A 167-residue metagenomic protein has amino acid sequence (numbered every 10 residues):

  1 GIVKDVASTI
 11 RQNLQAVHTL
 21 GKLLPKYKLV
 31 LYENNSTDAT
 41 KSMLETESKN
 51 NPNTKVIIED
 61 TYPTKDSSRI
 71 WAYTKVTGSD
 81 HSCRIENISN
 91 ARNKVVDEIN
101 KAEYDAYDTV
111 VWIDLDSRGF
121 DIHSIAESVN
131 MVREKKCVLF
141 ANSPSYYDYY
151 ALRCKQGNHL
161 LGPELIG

Functional and structural regions predicted by a protein language model:
G1-Q15, N35: Active-site beta-to-alpha loop of glycosyltransferases that engages the nucleotide-sugar donor
I10-Q12, A39-M43, D121-A126: A short acidic (Asp/Glu
Q15-K26, S36: Short, acidic, metal-binding catalytic loop of nucleotide-sugar glycosyltransferases
K26-N35, I58-T61: Short beta-strand/loop segment that forms part of the nucleotide-sugar
K26-Y27, Y107-D108, K136: Local beta-strand N-terminus motif with an aromatic residue
A39-Y107: Active-site-proximal specificity loops/subdomain of glycosyltransferases
Y104-F120: Short beta-strand-to-loop acidic/aromatic patch adjacent to the donor-nucleotide binding site
S117-G167: Conserved catalytic core of nucleotide-sugar-dependent glycosyltransferases
